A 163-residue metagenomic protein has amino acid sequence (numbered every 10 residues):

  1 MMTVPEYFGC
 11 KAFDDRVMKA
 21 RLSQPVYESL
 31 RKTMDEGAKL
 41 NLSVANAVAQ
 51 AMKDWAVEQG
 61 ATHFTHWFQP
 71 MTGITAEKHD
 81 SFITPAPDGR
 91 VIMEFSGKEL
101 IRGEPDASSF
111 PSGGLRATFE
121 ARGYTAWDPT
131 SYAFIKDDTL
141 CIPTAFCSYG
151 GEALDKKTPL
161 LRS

Functional and structural regions predicted by a protein language model:
M1-T3: Regulatory N- and C-terminal appendages and interdomain linkers associated with kinase/kinase-like NTP transferase
P5-T125: Active-site core of metal-dependent hydrolases
P129-S163: Glycine-rich, acidic/polar active-site loops that bind/position phosphate-bearing ligands
